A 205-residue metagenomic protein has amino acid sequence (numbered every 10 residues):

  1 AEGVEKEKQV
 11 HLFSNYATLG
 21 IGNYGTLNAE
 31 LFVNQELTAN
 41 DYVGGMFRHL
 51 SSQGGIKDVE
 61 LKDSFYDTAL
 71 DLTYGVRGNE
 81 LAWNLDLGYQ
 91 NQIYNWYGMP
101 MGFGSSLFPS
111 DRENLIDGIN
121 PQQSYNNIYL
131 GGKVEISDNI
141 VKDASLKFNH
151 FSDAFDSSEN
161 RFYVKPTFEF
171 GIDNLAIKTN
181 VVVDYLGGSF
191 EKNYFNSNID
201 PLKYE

Functional and structural regions predicted by a protein language model:
A1-E7: N-terminal periplasmic/intermembrane-space "pro-region" immediately following the signal or transit peptide
K8-D58, K62-T68: Outer-membrane beta-barrel translocator/receptor signature
H11-N15, A39-V43, N79-L85, I140-A144 (+1 more regions): Outer-envelope beta-barrel architecture signal
L19-I21, F47-H49, L85-N91, A144-H150 (+1 more regions): Transmembrane beta-barrel strands of outer-membrane/channel proteins
Q35, V76-G78, V134-D138, F168-L175: Residue-level signature of outer-membrane beta-barrel architecture
S52-D71, D86-K165, S197-P201: Flexible loop and strand-edge segments within Gram-negative outer membrane beta-barrel domains
G75-A82, N127: Gram-negative (and chloroplast) outer-membrane scaffold detector with strong preference for beta-barrel transmembrane
Y163-E205: Internal metal/ion-chelating core segments
